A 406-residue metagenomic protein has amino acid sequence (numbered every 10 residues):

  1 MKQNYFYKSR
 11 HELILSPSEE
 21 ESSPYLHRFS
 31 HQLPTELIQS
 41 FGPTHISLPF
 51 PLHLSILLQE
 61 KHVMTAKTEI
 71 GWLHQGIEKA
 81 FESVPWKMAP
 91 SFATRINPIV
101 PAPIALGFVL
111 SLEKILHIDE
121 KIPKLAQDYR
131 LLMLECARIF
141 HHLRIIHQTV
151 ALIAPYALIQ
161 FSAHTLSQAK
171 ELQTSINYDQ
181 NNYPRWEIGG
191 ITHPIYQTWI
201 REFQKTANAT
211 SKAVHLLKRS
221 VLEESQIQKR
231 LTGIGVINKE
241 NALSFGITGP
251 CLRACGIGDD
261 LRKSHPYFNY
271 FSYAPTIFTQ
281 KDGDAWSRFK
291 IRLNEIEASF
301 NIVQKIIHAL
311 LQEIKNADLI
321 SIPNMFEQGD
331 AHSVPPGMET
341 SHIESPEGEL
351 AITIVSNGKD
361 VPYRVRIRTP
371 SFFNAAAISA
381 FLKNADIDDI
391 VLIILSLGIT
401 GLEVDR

Functional and structural regions predicted by a protein language model:
K2-R406: Active-site bordering "gate/hinge" segments that shape substrate access to catalytic or cofactor-binding pockets
